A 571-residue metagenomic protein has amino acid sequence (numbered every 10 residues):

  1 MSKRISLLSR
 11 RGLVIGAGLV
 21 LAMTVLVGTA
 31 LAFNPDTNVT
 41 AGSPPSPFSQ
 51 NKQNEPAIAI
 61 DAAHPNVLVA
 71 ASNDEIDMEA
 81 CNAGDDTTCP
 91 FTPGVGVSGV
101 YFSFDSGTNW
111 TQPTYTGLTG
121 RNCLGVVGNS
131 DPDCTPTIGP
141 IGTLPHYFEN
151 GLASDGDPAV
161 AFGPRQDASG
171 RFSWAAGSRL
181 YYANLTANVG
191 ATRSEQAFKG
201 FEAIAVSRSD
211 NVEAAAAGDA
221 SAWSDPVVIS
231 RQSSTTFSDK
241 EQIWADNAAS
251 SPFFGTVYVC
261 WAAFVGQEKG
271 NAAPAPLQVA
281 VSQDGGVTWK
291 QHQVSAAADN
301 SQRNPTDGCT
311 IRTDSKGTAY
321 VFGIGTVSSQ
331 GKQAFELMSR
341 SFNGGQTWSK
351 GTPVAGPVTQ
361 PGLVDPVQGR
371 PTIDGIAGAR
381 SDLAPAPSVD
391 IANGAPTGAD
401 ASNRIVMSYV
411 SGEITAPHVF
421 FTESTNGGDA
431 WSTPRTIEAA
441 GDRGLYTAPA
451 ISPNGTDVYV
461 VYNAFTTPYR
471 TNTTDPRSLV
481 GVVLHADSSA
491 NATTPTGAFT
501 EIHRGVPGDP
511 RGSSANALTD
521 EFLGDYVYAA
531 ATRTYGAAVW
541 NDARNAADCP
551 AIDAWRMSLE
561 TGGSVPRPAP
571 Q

Functional and structural regions predicted by a protein language model:
M1-S9: N-terminal secretory signal peptides that target proteins for export/translocation
R10-V14: Conserved segment of winged-helix/HTH DNA-binding domains
G16-L26: Bacterial N-terminal signal peptides
L26-Q571: C-terminal PAP-associated
